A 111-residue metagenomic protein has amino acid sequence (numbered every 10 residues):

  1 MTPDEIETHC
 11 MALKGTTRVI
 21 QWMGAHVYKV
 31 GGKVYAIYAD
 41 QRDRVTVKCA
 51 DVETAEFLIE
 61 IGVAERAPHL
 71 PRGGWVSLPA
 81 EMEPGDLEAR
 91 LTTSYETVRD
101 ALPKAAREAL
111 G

Functional and structural regions predicted by a protein language model:
M1-G111: Charge-dense, helix-prone N-terminal extensions
